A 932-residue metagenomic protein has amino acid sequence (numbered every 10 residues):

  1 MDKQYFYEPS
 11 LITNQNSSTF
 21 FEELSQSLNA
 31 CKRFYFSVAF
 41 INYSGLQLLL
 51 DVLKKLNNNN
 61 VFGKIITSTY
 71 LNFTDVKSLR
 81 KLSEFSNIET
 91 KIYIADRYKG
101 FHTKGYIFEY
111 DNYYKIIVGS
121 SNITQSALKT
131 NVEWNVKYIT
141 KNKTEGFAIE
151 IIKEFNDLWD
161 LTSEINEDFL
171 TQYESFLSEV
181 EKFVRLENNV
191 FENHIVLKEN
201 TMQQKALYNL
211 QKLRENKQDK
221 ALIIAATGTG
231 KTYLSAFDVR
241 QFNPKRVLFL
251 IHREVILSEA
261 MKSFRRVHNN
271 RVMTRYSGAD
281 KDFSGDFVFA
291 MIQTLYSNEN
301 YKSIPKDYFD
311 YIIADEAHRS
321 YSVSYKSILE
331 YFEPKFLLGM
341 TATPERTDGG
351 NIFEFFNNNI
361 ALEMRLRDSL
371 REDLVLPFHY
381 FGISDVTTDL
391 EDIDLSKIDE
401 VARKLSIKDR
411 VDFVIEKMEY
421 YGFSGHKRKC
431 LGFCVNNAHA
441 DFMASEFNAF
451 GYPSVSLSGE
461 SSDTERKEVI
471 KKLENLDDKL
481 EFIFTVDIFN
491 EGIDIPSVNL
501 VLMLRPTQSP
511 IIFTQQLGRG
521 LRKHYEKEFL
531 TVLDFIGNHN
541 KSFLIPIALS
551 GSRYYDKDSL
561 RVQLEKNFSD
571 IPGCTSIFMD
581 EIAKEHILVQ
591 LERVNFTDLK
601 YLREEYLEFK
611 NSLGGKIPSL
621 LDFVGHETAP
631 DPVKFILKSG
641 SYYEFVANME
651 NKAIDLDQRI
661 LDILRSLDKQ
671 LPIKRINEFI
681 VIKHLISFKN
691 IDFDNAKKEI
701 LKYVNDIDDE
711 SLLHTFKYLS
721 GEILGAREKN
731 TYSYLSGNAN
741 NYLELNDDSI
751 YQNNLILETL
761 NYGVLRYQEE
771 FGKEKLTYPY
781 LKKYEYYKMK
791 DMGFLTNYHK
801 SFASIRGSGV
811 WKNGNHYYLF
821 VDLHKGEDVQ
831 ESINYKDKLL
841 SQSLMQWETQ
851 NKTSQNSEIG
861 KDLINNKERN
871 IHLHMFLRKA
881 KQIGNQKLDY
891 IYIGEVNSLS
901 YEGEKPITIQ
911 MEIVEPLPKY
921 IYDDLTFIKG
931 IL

Functional and structural regions predicted by a protein language model:
M1-N200, Q204: PLD/PLD-like phosphodiesterase catalytic module centered on the HKD motif
E179-E199, L210, K417-Y420, G425 (+2 more regions): Long, largely alpha-helical accessory region at the distal end of helicase-like NTP-driven motors
E215-V239, R253: Walker A/P-loop
S258, R275-Y276, D280-K281, N300 (+2 more regions): Conserved helicase ATPase core of P-loop NTP-dependent helicases/translocases
R319-Y380: Post-DEXD/H (motif II) to motif III coupling segment of the RecA-like Helicase ATP-binding lobe
I360-L431: Conserved interdomain linker/interface between the two RecA-like ATPase lobes of SF2 helicase motors
P510, Q515, R519-L549: Conserved segment of the helicase C-terminal RecA-like domain
V646, N651, Q658-V681, Y780-D889: Acidic, glycine-rich low-complexity segments with interspersed aromatic residues
